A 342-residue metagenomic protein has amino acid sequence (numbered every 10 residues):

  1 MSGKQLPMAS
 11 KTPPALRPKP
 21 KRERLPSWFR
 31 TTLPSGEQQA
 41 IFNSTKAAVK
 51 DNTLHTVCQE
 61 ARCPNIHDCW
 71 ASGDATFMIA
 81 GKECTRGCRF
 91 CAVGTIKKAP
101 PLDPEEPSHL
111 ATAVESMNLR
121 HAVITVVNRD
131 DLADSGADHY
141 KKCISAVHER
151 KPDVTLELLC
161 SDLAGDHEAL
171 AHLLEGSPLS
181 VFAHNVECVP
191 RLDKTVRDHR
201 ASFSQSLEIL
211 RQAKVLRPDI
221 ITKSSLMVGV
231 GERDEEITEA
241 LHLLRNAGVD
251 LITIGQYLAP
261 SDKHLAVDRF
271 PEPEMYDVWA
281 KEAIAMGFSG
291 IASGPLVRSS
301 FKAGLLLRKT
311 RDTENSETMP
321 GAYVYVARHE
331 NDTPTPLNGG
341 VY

Functional and structural regions predicted by a protein language model:
M1-T76, A80, A92, S108 (+5 more regions): Auxiliary Fe-S-binding modules of radical SAM enzymes
A80-G87: Short pre-active-site segment immediately N-terminal to redox-active cysteine/selenocysteine motifs in thiol-based
T95-A122: Conserved alpha-helical substructure of the radical SAM core
I96, V127-R129, S161, V186-V189 (+2 more regions): Short, ordered loop/turn segments at secondary-structure junctions
L119-T125, P178-P190, A247-L258: Non-cysteine beta-strand/loop elements that form the S-adenosyl-L-methionine
A122-K142, G231-E236: Conserved glycine-rich "GG(E/T)P / GGGxP" loop and the immediately following alpha-helix in the radical SAM core
D130-A133, P190-V196, P260-A266: A short acidic, helix-capping loop that chelates divalent metal ions and anchors anionic groups
A164, F182-F203: Acidic/histidine-rich catalytic cores of soluble enzymes
